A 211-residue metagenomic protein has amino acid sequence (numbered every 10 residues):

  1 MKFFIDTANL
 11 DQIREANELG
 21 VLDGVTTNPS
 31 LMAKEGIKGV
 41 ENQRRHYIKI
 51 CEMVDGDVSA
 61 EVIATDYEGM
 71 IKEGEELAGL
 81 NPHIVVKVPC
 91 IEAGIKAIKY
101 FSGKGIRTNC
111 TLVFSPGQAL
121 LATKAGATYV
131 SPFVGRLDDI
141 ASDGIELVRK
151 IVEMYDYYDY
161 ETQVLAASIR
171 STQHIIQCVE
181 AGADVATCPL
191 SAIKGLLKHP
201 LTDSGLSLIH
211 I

Functional and structural regions predicted by a protein language model:
F4-I5, N9-I13, L19, T27-Y100: Active-site beta->alpha loop and helix N-cap motifs at the rims of alpha/beta catalytic domains
D6, S59-T65, H83-I91, R107-L120 (+2 more regions): Catalytic beta/alpha-barrel core
I13-A16, E73, G117-T123, S171-A183: Catalytic cores of alpha/beta
V21-G24, L80-I84, Y100-N109, K124-V130 (+1 more regions): Glycine-enriched alpha-helix->loop->beta-strand junction motifs that scaffold or abut catalytic
P29-M32, V130-D139, D184-T202: Glycine-rich phosphate-binding active-site loops on the catalytic face of alpha/beta enzymes
K38-R45, G69, F114, D139-L147 (+1 more regions): Alpha-helix N-cap and loop-to-helix initiation/capping positions
E92, S142-Y158: Short loop-to-alpha-helix "cap/lid" segments that border enzyme active sites across diverse enzyme classes
I209-I211: Conserved small/polar residues in nucleotide/adenosyl-binding loops
